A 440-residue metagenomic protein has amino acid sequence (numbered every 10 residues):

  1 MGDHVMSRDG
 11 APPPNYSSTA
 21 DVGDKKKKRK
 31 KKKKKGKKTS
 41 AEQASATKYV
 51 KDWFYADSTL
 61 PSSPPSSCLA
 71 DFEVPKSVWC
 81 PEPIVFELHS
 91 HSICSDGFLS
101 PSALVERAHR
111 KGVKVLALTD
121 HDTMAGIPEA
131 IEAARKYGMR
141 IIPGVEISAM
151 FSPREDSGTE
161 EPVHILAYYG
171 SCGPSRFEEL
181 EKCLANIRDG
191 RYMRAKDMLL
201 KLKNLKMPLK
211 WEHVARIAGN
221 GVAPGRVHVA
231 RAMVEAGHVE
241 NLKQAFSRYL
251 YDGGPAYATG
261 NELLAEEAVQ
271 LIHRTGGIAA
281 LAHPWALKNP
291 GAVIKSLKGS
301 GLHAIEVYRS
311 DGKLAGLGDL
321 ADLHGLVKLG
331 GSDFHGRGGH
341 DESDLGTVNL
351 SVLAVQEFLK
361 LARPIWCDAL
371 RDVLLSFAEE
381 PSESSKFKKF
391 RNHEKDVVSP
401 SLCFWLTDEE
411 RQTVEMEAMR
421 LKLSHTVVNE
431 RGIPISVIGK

Functional and structural regions predicted by a protein language model:
M1-F86, S92, F98-E106, K111 (+5 more regions): Charged catalytic cores and adjacent phosphate/nucleic-acid-binding surfaces used for phosphate/nucleic-acid chemistry
E87-L88, L118: Short hydrophobic beta-strand that contains or immediately precedes a catalytic carboxylate
L116-L118, I305: Hydrophobic residues within beta-strands of alpha/beta enzymes
E161-V163, G173-L180, D189-A195, K201: Ordered, amphipathic secondary-structure segments that act as subunit-interaction surfaces in large macromolecular
E181-G190, I217-G219, A256: Flexible, glycine/proline-enriched loop segments at strand-loop-helix junctions that form or flank small-ligand binding
D189-I217: Conserved phosphoryl-transfer catalytic core
G219-A282: Conserved acidic, metal-coordinating active-site core of Asp-based, Mg2+-dependent phosphoryl-transfer enzymes
